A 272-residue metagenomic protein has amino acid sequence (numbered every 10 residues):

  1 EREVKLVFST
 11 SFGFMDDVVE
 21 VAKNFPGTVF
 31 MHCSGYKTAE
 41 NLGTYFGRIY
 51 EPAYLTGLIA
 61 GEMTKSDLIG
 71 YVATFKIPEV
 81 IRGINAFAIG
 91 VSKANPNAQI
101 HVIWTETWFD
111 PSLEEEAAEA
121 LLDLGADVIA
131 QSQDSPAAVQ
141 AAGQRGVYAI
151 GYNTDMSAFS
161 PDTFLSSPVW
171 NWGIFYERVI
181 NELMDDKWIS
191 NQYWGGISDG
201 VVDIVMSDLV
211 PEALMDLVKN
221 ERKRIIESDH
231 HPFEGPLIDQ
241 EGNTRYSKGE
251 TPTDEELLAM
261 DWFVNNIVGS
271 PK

Functional and structural regions predicted by a protein language model:
E1-K272: A residue-level marker of the well-folded mature domains of exported/periplasmic proteins
